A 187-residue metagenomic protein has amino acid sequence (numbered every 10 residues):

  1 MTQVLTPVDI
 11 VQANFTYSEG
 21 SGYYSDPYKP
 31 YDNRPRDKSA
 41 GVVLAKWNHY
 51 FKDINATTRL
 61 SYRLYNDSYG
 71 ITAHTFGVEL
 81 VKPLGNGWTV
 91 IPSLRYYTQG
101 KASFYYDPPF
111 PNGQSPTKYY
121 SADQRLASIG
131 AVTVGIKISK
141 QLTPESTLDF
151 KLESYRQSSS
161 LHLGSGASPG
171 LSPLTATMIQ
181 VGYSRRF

Functional and structural regions predicted by a protein language model:
Q3, Y17-S21, S39-G41, H49-D53 (+4 more regions): Transmembrane beta-strands of outer-membrane beta-barrel pores
Q3-V4, V8, S18-Y24, I91-Q141 (+2 more regions): Outer-membrane beta-barrel translocator/channel fold
V4-V8, K52-I54, G85-G87, T143-E145: Outer-membrane beta-barrel channels and translocator barrels
I10-Q12, G20-D26, P35-K38, D67-A73 (+3 more regions): Outer-membrane beta-barrel proteins
V11-A13, A56-L60, H74, V90-L94 (+3 more regions): Transmembrane beta-strands of outer-membrane beta-barrel proteins
P27-P35, Y62-N66, Y119-R125, G164-L171: Extracellular loop and loop/strand-boundary signature of outer-membrane beta-barrel proteins
D37-V43, T72-H74, S128-V132, P173-I179: Residues that define the transmembrane beta-barrel architecture of outer-membrane proteins
I138, P173-F187: Outer-membrane beta-barrel "beta-signal"
